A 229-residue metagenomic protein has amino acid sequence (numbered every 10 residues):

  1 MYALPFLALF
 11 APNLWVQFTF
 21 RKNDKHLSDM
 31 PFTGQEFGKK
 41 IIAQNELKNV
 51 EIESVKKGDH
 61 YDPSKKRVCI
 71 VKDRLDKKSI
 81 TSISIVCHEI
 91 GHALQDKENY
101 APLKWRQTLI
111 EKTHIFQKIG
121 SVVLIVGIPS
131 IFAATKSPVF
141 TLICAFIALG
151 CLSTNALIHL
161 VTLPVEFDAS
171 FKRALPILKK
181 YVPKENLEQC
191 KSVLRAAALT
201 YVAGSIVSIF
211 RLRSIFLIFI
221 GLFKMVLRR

Functional and structural regions predicted by a protein language model:
M1-A3, K136-G150: Hydrophobic alpha-helical transmembrane segments
Y2-L14, T108: N-terminal, Lys/Arg- and Ser/Thr-rich interaction peptides
A8-F10, A148-T162: Alpha-helical transmembrane segments of multi-pass membrane proteins
L14-F116, L157-R229: Polar-ligand-bearing catalytic/cofactor-coordination segments of membrane-embedded or membrane-tethered inner-membrane
G127-A133, L217: Helix-loop junctions at the membrane-solvent interface of multi-pass transporters, primarily the C-terminal
I131-I143, K224-R229: Membrane-helix interface segments in multi-pass membrane proteins
